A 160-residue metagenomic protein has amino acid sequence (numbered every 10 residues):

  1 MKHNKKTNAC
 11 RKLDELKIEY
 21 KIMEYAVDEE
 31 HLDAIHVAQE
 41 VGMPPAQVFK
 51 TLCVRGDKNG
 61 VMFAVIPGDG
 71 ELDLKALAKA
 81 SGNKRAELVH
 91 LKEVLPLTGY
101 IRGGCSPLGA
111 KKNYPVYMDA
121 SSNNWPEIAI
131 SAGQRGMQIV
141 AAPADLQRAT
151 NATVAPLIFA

Functional and structural regions predicted by a protein language model:
M1-A160: Extended, low-hydrophobicity, polar/charged segments
